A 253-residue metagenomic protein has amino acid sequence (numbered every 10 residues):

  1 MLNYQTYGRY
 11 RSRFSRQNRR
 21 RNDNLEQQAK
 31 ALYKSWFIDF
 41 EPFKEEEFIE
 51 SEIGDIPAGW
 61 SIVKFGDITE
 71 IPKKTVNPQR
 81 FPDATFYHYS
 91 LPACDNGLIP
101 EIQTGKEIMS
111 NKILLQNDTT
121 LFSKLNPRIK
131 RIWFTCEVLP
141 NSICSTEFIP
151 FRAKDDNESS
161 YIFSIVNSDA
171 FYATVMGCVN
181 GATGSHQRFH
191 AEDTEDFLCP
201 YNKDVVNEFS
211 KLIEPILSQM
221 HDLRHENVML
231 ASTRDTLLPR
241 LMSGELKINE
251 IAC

Functional and structural regions predicted by a protein language model:
M1-V76, V205-S210, E214-N249: Non-catalytic DNA-recognition/assembly elements of restriction-modification systems
R19, I53, S61-F65, P82 (+6 more regions): Extended non-membrane alpha-helical scaffolds
W36, T85, S90-D95, L125-N126 (+3 more regions): Short, small-residue-rich loop/turn micro-motifs
F48-E52, G66-P78, A84-S123, W133-E137 (+1 more regions): Sequence-specific dsDNA recognition surfaces
N111-I113, N117-Y172, G177-T194: A short beta-sheet element
L114, L121-F122, P150, L198 (+3 more regions): Structured core elements
T146, T194-D196, T233, S243: Active-site lining segments that contact anionic ligands and/or coordinate catalytic metals
